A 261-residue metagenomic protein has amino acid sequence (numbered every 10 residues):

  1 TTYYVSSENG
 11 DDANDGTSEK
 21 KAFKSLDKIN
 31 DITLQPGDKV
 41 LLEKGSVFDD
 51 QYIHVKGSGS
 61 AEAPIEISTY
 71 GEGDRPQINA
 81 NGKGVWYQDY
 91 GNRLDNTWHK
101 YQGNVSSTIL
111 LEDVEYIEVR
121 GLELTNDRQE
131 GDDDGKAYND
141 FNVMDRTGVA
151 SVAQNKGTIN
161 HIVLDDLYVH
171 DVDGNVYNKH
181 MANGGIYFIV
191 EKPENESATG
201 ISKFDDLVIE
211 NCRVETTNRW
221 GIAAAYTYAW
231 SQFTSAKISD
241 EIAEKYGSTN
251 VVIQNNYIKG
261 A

Functional and structural regions predicted by a protein language model:
T2, I32-W86, Y90-G91, I109-E123 (+1 more regions): Beta-solenoid repeat scaffold
V5-E43, V47-D49: Acidic Gly/Asp/Thr-rich repetitive segments characteristic of extracellular carbohydrate-active and adhesion proteins
N9-L26, A80-H99: Short, polar loop/linker segments at the starts of domains and inter-domain junctions
D11-D15, D38, N79, D165 (+2 more regions): Acidic side chains
D12-N14, R75, E196: Short, surface-exposed beta-strand/loop "edge" segments at domain boundaries and coil↔beta transitions
K20-F23, P64, N250: Non-membrane alpha-helical structural segments and their capping/turn regions in soluble enzymes
Y90, Q102-A261: Right-handed parallel beta-helix
